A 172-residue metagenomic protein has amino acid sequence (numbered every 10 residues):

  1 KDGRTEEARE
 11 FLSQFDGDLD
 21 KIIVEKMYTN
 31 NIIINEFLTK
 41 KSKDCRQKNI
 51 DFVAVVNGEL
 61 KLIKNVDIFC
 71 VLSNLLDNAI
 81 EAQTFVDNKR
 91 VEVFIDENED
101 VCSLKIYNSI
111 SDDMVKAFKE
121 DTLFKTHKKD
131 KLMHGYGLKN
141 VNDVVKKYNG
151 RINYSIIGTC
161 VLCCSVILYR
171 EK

Functional and structural regions predicted by a protein language model:
S13-G17, N30-K48, C102: Short beta-to-alpha transition helix within the HATPase_c
K26, F52-L72, K128-K131: Conserved short strand/loop->alpha-helix "switch" segment adjacent to the catalytic nucleotide/phosphoryl-transfer site
N65-D87: Conserved ATP-binding N-box helix of the HATPase_c
R90-D100: Short beta-strand/loop element within the Bergerat-fold HATPase_c
C102-G135: Glycine-rich/acidic phosphate-handling loop/turn and adjacent ATP-lid/helix of nucleotide-binding kinase/ATPase domains
D112, I157-S165: Glycine-rich nucleotide-binding loop
